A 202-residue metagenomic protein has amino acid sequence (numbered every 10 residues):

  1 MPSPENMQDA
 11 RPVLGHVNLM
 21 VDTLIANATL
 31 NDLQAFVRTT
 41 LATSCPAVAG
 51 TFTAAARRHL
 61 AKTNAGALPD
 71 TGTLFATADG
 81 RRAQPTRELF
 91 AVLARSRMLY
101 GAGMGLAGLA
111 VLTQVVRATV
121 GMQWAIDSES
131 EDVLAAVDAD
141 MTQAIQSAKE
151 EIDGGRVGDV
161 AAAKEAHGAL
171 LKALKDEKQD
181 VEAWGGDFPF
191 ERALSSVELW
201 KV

Functional and structural regions predicted by a protein language model:
M1-A67: Extreme N-terminal segments of fungal proteins
A61-V202: Acidic, serine/threonine- and proline-rich low-complexity regulatory tracts
